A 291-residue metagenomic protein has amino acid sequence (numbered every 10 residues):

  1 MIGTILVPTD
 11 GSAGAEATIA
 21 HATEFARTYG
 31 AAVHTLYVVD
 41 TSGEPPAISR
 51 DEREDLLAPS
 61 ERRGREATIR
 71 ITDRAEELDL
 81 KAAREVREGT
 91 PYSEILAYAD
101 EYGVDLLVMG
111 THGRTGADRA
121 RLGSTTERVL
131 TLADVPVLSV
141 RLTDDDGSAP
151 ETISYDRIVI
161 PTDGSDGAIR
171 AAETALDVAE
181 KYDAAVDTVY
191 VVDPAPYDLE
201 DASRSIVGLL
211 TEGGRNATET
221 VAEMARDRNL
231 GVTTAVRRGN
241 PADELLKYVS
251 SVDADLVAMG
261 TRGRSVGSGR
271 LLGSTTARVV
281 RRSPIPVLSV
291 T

Functional and structural regions predicted by a protein language model:
M1-A17, T131-R170, R282-T291: Intrinsically disordered or low-complexity boundary/linker segments at protein termini and domain junctions
I2-S49, D156-D201, M224-R226: Small/aliphatic-rich secondary-structure junction motif
H34-L36, A83-R87, L138, D187-V189 (+2 more regions): General small-molecule cofactor/ligand-binding pocket signal
R53-E66, S205-N216: A short acidic, glycine-rich active-site loop that binds or catalyzes chemistry on phosphate/adenosine moieties
D73-L107, D146-G147, R226-V257, R264-G267 (+1 more regions): Structural beta-alpha unit
Y98-D145, V249-T291: Gly/Ser-rich helix-loop-strand patches that form or flank binding pockets for ribonucleotide-derived cofactors
Y182-V257, R262, S268-L271: Structured core of small recognition/catalytic domains
